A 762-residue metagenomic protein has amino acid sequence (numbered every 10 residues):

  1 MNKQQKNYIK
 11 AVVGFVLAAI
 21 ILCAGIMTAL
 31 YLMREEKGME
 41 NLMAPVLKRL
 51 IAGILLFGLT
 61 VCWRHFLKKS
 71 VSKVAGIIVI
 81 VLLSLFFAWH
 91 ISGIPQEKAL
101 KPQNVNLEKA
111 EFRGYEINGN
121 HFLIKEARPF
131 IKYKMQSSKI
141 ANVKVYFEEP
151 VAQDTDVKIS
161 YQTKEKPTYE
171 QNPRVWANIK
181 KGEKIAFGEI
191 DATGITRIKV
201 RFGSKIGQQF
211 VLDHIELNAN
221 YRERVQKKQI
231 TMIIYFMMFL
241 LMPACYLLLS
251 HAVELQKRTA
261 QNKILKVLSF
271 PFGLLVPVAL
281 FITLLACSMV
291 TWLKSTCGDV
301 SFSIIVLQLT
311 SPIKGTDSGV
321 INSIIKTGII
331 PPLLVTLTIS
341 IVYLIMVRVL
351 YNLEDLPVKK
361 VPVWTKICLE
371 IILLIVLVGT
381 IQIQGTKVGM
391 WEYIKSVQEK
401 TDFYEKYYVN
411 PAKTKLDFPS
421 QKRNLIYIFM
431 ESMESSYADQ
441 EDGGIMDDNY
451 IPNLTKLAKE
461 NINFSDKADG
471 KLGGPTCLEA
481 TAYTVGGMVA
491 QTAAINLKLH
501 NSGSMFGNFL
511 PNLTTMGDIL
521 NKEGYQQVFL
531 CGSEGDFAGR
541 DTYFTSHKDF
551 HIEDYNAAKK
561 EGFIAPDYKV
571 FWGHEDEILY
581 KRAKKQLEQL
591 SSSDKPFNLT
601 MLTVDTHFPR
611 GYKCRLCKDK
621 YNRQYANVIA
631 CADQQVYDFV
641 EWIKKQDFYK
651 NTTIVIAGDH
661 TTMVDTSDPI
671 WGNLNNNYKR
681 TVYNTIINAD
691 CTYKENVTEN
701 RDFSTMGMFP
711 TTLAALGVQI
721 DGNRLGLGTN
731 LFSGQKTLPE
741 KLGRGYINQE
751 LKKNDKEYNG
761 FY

Functional and structural regions predicted by a protein language model:
N2-A99, Y221-I394: Transmembrane and membrane-interface helices of multi-pass, inner-membrane envelope-modifying transferases
Q96-K134, Q382-K459: Membrane-interface segments at or immediately adjacent to transmembrane helices that form the boundary between
G119-A186: Extracellular ligand-binding interfaces
K158-K164, R201, N218-N220: Predominantly extracellular/luminal cell-surface or secreted proteins
K184-I195: Short, surface-exposed tryptophan/glycine-enriched loops that mediate extracellular molecular recognition
I198, D213-L217: Extracellular beta-strand elements of beta-rich domains used for carbohydrate recognition/degradation or cell-matrix
K199-G207: Short beta-strand-plus-loop segments that form exposed binding edges in beta-rich domains
P411-Y762: Solvent-exposed soluble domains appended to multi-pass membrane proteins
